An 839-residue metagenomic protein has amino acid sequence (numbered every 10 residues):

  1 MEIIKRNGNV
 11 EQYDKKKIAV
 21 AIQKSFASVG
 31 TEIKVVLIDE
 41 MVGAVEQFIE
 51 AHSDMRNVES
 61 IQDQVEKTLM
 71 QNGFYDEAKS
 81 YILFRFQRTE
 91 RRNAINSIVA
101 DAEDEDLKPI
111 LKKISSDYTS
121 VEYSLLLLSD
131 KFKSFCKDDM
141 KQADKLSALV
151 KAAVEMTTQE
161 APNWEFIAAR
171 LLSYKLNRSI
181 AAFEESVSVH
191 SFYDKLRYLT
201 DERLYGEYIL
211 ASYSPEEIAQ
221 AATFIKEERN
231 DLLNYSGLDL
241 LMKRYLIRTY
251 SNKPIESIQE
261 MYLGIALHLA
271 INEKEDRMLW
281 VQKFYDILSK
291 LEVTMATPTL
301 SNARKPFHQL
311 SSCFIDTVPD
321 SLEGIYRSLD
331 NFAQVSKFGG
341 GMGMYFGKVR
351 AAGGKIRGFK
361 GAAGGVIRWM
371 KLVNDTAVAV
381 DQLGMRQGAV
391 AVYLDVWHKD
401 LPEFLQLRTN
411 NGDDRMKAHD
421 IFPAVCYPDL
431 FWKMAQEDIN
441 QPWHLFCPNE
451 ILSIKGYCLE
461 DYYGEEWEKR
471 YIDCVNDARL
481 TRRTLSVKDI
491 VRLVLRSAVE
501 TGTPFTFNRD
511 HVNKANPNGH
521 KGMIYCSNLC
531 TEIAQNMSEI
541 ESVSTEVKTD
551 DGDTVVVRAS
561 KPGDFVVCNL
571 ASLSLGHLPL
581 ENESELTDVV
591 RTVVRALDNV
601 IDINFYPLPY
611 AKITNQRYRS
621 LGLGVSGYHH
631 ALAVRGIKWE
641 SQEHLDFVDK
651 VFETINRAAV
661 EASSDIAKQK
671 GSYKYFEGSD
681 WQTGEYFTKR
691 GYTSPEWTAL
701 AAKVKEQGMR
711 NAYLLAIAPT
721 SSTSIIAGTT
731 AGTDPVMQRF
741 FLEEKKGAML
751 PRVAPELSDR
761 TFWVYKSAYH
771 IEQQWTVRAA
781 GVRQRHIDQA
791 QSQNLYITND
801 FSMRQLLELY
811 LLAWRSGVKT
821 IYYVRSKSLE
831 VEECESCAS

Functional and structural regions predicted by a protein language model:
N9, E32, V36-L263, L267 (+1 more regions): Core nucleic-acid recognition elements
N9-Y13, I33-V36, A102, K253-E256 (+18 more regions): Alpha-helix capping and helix-loop boundary segments enriched in small/acidic/polar residues
F74, S80-R88, W164-L196, Y427 (+8 more regions): Terminal amphipathic helices with adjacent charged low-complexity linkers/tails
R85, R92-I95, L125, W164-R170 (+17 more regions): Core alpha/beta catalytic barrel or barrel-like domain that forms the active/cofactor pocket in diverse metabolic
E217-Q220, K226, N230-L241, T531-Q535 (+6 more regions): Catalytic alpha/beta core of large soluble enzyme barrels
I247, K253, E260-M261, I265-R277 (+11 more regions): Function-dense linear segments that define catalytic or interfacial modules in macromolecule-processing proteins
I287, L329, V589-K612, K638-T720 (+1 more regions): Internal maturation/activation junctions in enzymes
Q406, H419-V494, A498-T501: Polar, glycine-rich mid-to-C-terminal structural blocks that act as macromolecule-binding/assembly scaffolds
